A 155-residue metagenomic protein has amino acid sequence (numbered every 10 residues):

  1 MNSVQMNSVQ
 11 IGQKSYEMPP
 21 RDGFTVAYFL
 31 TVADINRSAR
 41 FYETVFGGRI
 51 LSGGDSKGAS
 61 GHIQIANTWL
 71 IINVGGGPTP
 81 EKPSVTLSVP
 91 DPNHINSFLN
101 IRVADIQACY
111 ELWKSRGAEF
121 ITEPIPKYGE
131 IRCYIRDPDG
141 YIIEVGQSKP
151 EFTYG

Functional and structural regions predicted by a protein language model:
N2-A27, R49-I101, A108-R136, S148-G155: Vicinal oxygen chelate
F29-I35: Conserved beta-strand-loop-alpha-helix junction that forms the acyl-donor binding cleft
V32, N100-V103: Short, solvent-exposed loop/helix junctions and linker helices that flank or host conserved functional motifs
R37-R40, F46, S52-G54: Short, contiguous, helix-prone interaction/anchoring segments in small proteins
R37-S38, D105-C109: Short phosphate-engaging motifs
S38-E43, W113, G140: Conserved active-site tyrosine of GNAT-family acetyltransferases
E144-V145: Short glycine-/small-residue motifs
